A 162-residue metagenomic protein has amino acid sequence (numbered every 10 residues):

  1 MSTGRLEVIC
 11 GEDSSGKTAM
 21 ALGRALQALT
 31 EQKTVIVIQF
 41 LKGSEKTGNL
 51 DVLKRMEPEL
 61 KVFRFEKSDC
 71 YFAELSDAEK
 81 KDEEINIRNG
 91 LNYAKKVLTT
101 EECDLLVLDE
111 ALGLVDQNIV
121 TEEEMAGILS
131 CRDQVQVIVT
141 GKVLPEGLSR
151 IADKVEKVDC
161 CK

Functional and structural regions predicted by a protein language model:
G4-K96: Conserved P-loop
L6, L105, K154: Short, Asp-centered acidic motifs that coordinate Mg2+ and/or phosphate in catalytic or ligand-binding sites
T34, E102-L105, R132-T140: Loop/turn-to-beta-strand initiation segments
M56-P58, D133, R150-K154: Short, structured coil segments at secondary-structure junctions
V62-R64, V139, E156-K157: Structural signal for conserved beta-strand scaffold positions within catalytic alpha/beta enzyme cores
E74-C131: Phosphate-binding/switch loop-helix module in NTP-utilizing enzymes
G141-P145: Short, polar loop motifs at secondary-structure junctions
L148-K162: A short helix-turn-beta junction within AAA+ P-loop NTPase domains corresponding to the substrate/partner-engaging
